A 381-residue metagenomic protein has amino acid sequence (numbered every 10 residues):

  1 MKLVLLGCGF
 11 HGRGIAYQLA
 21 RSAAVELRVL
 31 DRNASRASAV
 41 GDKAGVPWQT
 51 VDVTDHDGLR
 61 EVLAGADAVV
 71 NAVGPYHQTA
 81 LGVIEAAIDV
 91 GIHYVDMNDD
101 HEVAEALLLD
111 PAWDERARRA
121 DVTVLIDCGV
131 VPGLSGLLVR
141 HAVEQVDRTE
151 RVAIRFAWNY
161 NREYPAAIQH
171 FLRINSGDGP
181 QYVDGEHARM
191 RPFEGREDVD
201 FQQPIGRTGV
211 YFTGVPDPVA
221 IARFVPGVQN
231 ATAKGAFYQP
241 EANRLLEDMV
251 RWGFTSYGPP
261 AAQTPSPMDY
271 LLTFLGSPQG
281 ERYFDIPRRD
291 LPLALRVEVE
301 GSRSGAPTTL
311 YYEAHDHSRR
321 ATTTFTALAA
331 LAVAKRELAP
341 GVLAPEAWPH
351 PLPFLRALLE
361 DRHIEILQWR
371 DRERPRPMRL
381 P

Functional and structural regions predicted by a protein language model:
L3-G7: Conserved N-terminal Rossmann-fold NAD(P)-binding element of oxidoreductases
H11: Hydrophobic/small residue at the entry helix of a nucleotide-binding pocket
N33-R36: Helix N-cap at the beta1-alpha1 junction of Rossmann-like dinucleotide-binding domains, i.e., the first residues
K43-D55: Rossmann-fold cofactor-recognition segment
D52-A66, A72-Q78: Conserved Rossmann-fold cofactor-binding substructure of NAD(P)-dependent oxidoreductases
P75, I84-A106: ADP-ribose/adenylate-binding Rossmann-like module
N98-V122: Rossmann-fold NAD(P)-binding glycine/threonine-rich loop
Q145-P381: C-terminal catalytic/substrate-binding lobe primarily of soluble NAD(P)-dependent oxidoreductases
